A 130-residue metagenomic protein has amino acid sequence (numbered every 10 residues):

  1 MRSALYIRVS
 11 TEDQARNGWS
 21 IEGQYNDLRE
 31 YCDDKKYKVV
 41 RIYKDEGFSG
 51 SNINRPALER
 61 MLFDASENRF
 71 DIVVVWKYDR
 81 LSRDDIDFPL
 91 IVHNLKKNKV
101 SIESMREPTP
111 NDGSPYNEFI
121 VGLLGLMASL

Functional and structural regions predicted by a protein language model:
M1-L130: Short, structured surface patches at the beginning of a domain
